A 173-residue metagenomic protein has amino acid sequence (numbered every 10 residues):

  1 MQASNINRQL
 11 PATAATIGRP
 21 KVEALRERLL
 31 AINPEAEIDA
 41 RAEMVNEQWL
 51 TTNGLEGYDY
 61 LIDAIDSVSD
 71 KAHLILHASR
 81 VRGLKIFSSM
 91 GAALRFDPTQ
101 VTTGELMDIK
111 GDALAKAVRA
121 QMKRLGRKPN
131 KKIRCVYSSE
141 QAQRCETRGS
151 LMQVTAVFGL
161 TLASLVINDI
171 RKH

Functional and structural regions predicted by a protein language model:
M1-H173: Adenine nucleotide-associated cytosolic modules
